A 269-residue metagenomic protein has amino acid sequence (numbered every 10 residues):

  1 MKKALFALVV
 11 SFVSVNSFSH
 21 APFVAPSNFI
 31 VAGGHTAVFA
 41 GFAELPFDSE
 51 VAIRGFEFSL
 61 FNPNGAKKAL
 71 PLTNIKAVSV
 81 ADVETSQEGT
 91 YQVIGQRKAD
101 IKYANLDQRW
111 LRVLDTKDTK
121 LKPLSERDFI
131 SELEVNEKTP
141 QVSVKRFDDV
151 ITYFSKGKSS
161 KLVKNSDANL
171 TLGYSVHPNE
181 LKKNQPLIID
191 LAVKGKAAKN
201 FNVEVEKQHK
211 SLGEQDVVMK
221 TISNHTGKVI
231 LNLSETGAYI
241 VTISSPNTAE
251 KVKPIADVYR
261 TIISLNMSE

Functional and structural regions predicted by a protein language model:
M1-A4: Positively charged n-region of N-terminal signal peptides that target proteins for export
S14-N16: N-terminal signal peptide c-region/cleavage motif recognized by signal peptidases
H20-A81: Start-of-domain marker
H20-T36, L121-L187, A192-F201, H209-G213 (+1 more regions): Beta-strand-rich domain onsets/edges
S59-K67, N202-K220: Short amphipathic beta-strand segments in non-cytosolic proteins
K76-S79, Q87, M219-G237: Glycine-centered loop-to-beta-strand initiation motif
G89-I101, A238-S245: Short, aromatic- and glycine-rich surface loops/edge beta-strands on solvent-exposed regions
R97-R109, N247-K253: Short acidic/polar inter-strand loop motif in beta-rich domains
